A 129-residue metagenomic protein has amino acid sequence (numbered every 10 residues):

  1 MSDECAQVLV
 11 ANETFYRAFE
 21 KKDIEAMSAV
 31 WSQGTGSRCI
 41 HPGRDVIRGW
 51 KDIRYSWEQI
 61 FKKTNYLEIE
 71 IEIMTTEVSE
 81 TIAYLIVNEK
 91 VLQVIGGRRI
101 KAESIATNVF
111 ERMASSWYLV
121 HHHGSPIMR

Functional and structural regions predicted by a protein language model:
S2-A29, G36-R129: A beta-strand edge to alpha-helix "cap/lid" segment located at domain peripheries
